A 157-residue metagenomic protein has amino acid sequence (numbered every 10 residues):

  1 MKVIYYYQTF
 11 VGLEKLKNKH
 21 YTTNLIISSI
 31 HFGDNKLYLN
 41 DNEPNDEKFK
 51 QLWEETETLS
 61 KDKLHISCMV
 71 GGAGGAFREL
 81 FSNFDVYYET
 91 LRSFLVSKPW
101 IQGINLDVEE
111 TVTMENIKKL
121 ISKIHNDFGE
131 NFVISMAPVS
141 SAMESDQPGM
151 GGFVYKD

Functional and structural regions predicted by a protein language model:
M1-D157: Chitinase-like catalytic core of GlcNAc-active glycosidases
